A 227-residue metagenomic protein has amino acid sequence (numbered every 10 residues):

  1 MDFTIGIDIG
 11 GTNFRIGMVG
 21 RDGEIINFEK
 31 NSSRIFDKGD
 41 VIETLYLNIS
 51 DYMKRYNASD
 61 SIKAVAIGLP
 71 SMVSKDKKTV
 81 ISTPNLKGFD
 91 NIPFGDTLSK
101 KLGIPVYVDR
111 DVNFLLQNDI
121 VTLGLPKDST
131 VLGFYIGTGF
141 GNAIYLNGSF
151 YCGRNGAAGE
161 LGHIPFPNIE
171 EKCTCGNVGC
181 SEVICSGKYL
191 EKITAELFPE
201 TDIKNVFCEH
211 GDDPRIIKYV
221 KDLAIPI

Functional and structural regions predicted by a protein language model:
D2-D8, I62-A66, V131-Y135, G141-A143: Short glycine-aspartate micro-motif
F3-L47, D60, T79-I81, G156: Short glycine-rich, Thr/Ser-proximal phosphate-binding strand/loop in the N-terminal lobe of ATP-dependent enzymes
T12, P70-M72, G137-G139: Short glycine-rich anion-binding loops that position phosphate/pyrophosphate groups of nucleotides and phosphorylated
G20, K75, Y145: Short, acidic, Ser/Thr-enriched surface-loop or helix-capping motifs
R34-A58, S181-I184, Y189-I227: Adenine-nucleotide phosphate-binding core of ATP-dependent small-molecule kinases
G39-L47, S61-V65, S71-T130: Glycine-rich phosphate-binding loop and adjoining helix at the ATP-binding site of ATP-dependent phosphoryl-transfer
K127-I184: Glycine-rich phosphate-binding loop of actin/hexokinase-like ATP-binding domains
